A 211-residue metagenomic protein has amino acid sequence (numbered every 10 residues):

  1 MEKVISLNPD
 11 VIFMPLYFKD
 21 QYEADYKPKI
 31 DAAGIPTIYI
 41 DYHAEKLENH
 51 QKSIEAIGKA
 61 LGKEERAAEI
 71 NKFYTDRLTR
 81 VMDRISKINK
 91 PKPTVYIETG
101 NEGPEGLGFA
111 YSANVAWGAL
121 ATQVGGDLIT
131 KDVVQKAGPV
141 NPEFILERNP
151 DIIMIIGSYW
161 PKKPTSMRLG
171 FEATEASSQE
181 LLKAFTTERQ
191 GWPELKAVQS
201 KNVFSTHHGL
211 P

Functional and structural regions predicted by a protein language model:
M1-A60, G138-K183: Acidic/His-rich segments in extracytoplasmic proteins that coordinate ligands and/or metal ions
M14, P104-F109: Short, solvent-exposed loop/turn elements at domain surfaces
Y22-E105, Q199-P211: Extracytoplasmic substrate-binding proteins
G108, I129-V133, H207-P211: Active-site rim elements
F109-W117, L169-E175: Short, surface-exposed, charged loop/turn segments at secondary-structure junctions
Y111-A137: His/Asp/Glu-enriched short active-site or ligand-binding loop at hydrolase and phosphoryl-transfer sites
A173-N202: Short beta-strand->loop
